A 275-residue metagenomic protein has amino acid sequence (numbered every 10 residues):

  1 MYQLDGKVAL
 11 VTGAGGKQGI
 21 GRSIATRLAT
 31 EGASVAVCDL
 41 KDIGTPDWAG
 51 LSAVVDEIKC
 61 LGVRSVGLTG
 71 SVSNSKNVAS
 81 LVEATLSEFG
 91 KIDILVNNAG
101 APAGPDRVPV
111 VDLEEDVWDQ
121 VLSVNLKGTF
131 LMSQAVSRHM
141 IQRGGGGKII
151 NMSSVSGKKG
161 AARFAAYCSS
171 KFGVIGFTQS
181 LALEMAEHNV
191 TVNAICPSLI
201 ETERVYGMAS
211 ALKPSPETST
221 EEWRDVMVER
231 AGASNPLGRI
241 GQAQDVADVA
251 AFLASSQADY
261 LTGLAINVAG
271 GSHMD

Functional and structural regions predicted by a protein language model:
Y2-A36: Canonical Rossmann dinucleotide-binding motif of NAD(H)/NADP(H)-dependent dehydrogenases/reductases, specifically
T45, T69-L81, E115, A243-D245: The beta1-alpha1 cofactor-binding region of Rossmann-like NAD(H)/NADP(H)-dependent oxidoreductases
P102, D106-R107, K159, A233 (+3 more regions): Short C-terminal tail/terminal secondary-structure segment of NAD(P)H-dependent dehydrogenase/reductase domains
D106-V110, E114-L122, A231: Substrate-binding pocket helix/loop in short-chain dehydrogenase/reductase
S133, S170, T178: Active-site helix of classical SDR
S154: Residue(s) in the substrate-gating loop at a strand-loop-helix junction that position the organic substrate next
A186, T191, L261-G263: Short, small/polar-rich loop/turn modules that mediate ligand/substrate recognition or access, typified
